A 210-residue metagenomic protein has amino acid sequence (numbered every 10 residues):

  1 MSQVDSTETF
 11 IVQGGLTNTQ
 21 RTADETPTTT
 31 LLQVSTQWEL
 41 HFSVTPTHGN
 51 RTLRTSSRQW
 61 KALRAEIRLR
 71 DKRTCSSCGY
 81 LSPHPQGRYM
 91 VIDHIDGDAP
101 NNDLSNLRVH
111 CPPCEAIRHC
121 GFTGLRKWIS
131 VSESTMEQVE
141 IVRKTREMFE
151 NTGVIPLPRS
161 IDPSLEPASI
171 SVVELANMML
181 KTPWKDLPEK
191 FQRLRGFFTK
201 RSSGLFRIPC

Functional and structural regions predicted by a protein language model:
M1-L53, A62, L81-H84, P112 (+1 more regions): Extended charged
T52-L63, M90-G97: Short Cys/His-rich Zn2+-coordinating modules
W60-M90, C111-P113: Short cysteine-rich loop/turn motifs with clustered Cys
D71, D93-D96, H119: Acidic side chains
C75, A99-I117: Short beta-strand-alpha-helix junction that forms the catalytic/metal-binding core of metal-dependent nuclease domains
M90-A99, R126-S134: Short cysteine/histidine-rich metal-coordination sites, predominantly Zn2+-binding motifs
